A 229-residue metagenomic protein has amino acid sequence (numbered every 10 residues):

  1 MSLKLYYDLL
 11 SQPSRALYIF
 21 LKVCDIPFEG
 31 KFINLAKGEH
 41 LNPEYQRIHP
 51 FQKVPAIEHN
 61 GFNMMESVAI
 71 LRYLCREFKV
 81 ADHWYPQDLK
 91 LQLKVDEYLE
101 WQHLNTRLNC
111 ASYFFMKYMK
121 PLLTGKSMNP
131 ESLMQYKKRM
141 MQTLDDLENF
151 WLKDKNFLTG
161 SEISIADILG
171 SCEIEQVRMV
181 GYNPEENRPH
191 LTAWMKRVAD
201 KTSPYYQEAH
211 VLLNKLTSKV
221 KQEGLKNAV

Functional and structural regions predicted by a protein language model:
M1-M134, K138, K153, L225-K226: GST-like domain detector, emphasizing the conserved glutathione-binding G-site in the N-terminal thioredoxin-like
L35-A36, L191, L212-L213: Conserved beta-strand edge residues that scaffold enzyme active sites
Y45, H83-Y85, F157-L158, P184 (+1 more regions): Short clusters of hydrophobic/aromatic residues that line enzyme substrate/ligand-binding pockets
L71-C75, D96-L99, M141-L144, E148 (+2 more regions): Non-transmembrane alpha-helical segments in soluble domains of secreted/periplasmic/extracellular proteins
V80, N149-S161, T202-A209: Surface-exposed helix-capping loop/turn segments at secondary-structure junctions
N105, N109-F114, L158-E186, T192-V198: GST superfamily/GST-like fold recognition
A111-S112, A209-V211: Short coil/turn segments at secondary-structure boundaries
V211-V229: C-terminal helix/juxtamembrane-tail motif
